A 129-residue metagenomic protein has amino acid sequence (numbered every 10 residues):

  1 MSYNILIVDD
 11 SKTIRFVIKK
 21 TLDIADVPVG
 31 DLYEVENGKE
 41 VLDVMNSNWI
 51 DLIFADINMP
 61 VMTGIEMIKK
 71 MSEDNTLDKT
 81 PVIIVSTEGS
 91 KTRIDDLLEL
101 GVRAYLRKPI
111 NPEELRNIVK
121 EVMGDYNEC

Functional and structural regions predicted by a protein language model:
K12-Y33, L100: Two-component/phosphorelay signaling modules centered on CheY-like receiver
E34-D43, G64: Helix N-cap/capping motif at the beta->alpha junctions
D43, I65-D78: Short amphipathic alpha-helix used as the core "switch/output" element in two-component signaling
N48-F54: Active-site beta3 strand of CheY-like receiver
M59: Receiver (REC) domain active-site loop signature in two-component systems and cognate sites in sensor histidine kinases
E66, G89-A104, N117: Alpha4 helix (beta4-alpha4-beta5 surface) of REC/receiver domains from two-component response regulators
I110-V119: C-terminal output helix
